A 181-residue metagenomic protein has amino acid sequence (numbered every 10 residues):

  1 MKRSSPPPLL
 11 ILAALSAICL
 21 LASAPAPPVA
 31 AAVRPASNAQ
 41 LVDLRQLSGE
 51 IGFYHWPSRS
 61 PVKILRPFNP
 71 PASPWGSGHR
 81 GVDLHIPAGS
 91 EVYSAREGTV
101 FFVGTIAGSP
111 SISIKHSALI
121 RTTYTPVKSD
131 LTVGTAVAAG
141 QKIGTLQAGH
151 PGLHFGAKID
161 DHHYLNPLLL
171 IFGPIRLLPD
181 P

Functional and structural regions predicted by a protein language model:
R3-S4, L20-P110, A138-A139, L165-P181: Surface-exposed, glycine-biased beta-strand/turn segments
S5-L21: Sec-dependent N-terminal signal peptides
G89-S90, G104-I106, S129, A148 (+1 more regions): Short polar/acidic secondary-structure junctions
S90, A118-R121, D161-Y164: Short acidic/polar mixed-charge low-complexity motifs
Y93, S117-K142, F172: Short histidine-centered loop motifs in beta-beta connectors
A95-K128, L153-H154: Zn2+-dependent peptidoglycan hydrolase active-site motif and core
S111-I114, V137-F155: Short hydrophobic beta/alpha edge segments that flank linear recognition/processing sites
H154-N166: A short hydrophobic beta-strand segment most commonly corresponding to one strand of the jelly-roll/cupin
